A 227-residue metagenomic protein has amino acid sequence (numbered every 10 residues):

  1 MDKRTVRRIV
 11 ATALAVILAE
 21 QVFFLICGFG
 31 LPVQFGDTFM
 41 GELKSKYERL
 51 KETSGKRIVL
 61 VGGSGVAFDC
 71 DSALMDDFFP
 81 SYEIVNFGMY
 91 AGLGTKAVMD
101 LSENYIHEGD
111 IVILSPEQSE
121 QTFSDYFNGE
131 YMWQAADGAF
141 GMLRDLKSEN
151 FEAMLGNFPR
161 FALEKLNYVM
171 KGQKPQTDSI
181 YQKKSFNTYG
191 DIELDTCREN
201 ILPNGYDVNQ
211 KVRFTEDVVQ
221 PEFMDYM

Functional and structural regions predicted by a protein language model:
M1-I17: N-terminal Sec-pathway targeting helices
R4-T5, L31, F39-K51, C197-K211: Charged, low-complexity, helix-prone segments enriched in Lys/Glu/Asp/Gln
A19-S81, Y90-K96, D100: Membrane/wall-proximal cationic-aromatic binding patches
R57-I58, E83, S185, N200: Short, flexible coil/turn micro-motifs enriched in small/turn-prone residues
V61, G65-E149: Membrane-embedded segments
G129-M227: Secreted/periplasmic serine-hydrolase-like ester/acetyl group-modifying domain
